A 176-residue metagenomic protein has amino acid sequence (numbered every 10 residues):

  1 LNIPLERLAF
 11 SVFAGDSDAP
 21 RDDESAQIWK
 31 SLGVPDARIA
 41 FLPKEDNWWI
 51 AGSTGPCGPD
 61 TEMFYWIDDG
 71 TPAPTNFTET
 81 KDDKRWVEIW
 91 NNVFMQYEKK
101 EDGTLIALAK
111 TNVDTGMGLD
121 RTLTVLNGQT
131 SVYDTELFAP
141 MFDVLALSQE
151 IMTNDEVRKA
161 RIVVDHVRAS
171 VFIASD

Functional and structural regions predicted by a protein language model:
L1-D176: Structured aminoacyl-transfer and RNA-binding surfaces used for tRNA recognition/handling in the translation apparatus
